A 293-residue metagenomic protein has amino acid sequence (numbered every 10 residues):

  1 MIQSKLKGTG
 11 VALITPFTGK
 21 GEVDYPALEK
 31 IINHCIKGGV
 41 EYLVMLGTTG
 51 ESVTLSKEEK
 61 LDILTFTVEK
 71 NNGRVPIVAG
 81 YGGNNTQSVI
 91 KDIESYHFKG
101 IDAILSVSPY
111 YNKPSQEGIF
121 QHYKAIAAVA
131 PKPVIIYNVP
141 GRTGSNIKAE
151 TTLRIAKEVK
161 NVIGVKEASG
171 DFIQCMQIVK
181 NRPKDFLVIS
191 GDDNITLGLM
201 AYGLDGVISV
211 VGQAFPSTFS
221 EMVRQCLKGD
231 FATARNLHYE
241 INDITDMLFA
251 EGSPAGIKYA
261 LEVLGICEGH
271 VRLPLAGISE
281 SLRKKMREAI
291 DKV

Functional and structural regions predicted by a protein language model:
I2-G144, R154: Active-site beta->alpha loop and helix N-cap motifs at the rims of alpha/beta catalytic domains
K5-P16, H34, G38-V40, T49 (+2 more regions): C-terminal alpha-helical cap/extension of soluble enzyme domains
G19, Y25, K57, A149 (+2 more regions): Alpha-helix N-capping/helix-start residues
G21, V165, M286: Residue-level signature of catalytic and energy-coupling elements of molecular machines, predominantly ATP/GTP-dependent
L28, K60, L64, V89 (+7 more regions): A general structural signal for well-ordered alpha-helical segments in protein cores
L55-E58, K91, Q116-I119, I147-A149 (+3 more regions): Short secondary-structure transition/capping segments
A128-V129, R142-F249: Catalytic alpha/beta core domains of metabolic enzymes, predominantly
N138-V139, N161-V162, R272-L273: Glycine-rich phosphate-binding "P-loop"
